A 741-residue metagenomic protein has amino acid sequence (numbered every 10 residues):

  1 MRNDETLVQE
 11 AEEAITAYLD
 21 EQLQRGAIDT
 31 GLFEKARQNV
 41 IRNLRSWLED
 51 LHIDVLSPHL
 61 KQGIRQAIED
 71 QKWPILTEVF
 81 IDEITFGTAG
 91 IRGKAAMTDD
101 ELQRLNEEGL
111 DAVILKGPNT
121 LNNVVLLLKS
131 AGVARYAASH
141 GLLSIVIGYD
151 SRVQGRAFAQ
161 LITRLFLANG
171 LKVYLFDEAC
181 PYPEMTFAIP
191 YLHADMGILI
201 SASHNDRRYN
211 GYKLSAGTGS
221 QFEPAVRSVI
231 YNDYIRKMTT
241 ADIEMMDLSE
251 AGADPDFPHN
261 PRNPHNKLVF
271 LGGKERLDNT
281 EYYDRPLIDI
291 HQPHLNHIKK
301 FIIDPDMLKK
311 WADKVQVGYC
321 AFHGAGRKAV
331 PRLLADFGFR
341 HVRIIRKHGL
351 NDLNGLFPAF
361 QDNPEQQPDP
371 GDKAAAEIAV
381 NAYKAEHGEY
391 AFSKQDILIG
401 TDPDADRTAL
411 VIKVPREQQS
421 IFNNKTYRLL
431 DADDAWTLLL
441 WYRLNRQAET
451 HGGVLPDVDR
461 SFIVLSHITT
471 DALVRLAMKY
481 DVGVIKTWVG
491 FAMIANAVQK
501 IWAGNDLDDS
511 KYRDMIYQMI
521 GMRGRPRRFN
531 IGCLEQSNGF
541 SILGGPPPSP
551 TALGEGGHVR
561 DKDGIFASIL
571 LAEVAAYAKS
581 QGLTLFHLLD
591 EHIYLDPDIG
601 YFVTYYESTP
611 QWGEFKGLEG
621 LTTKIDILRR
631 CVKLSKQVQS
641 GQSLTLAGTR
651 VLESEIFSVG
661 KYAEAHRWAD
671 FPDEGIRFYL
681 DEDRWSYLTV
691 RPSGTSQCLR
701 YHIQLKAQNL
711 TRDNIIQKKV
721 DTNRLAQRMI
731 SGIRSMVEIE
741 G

Functional and structural regions predicted by a protein language model:
R2-A359, Y390, T401, A409 (+2 more regions): Gly/Ser-rich phosphate-binding catalytic loop and adjacent alpha/beta segment that cradle a phosphoryl group at enzyme
I84-T85, A137-A138, C533, V690-S696: Short glycine/proline-enriched loop/turn "hinge" motifs that connect secondary-structure elements and lie
D99-P118, I243-E275, D362-V380, E417-K425 (+4 more regions): Charged, glycine/proline-rich intrinsically disordered loops and linkers
E107-V113, L214, G219-Y231, F337 (+4 more regions): Extended active-site and interfacial segments that coordinate phosphate-rich ligands in large catalytic machineries
S151, A157, F166, L171-P183 (+2 more regions): Phosphate-binding chemistry for phosphorylated carbohydrates and sugar-nucleotides
I198-I200, I399, S686-P692: Broad, structure-driven detector of short, well-ordered beta-strand segments within folded domains
N205-R207, A405-R407, N538, E682-W685 (+1 more regions): Coil-to-beta-strand transition motifs
Q581-G741: Catalytic-core signal marking the mid-to-C-terminal active-site face
